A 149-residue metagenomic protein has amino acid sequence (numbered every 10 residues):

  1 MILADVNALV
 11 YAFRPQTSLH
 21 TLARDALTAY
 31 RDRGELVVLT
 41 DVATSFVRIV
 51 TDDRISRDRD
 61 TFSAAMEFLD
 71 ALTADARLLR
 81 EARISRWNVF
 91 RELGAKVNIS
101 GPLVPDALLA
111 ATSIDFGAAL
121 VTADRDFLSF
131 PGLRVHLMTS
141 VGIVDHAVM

Functional and structural regions predicted by a protein language model:
M1, A110-M149: Acidic, PIN/NYN-like endoribonuclease modules and their adjacent C-terminal/linker elements
M1-V38, D53-E67, V144-M149: Short, well-structured N-terminal submotif of metal-dependent ribonuclease cores
D5, D106, D124: Acidic active-site catalytic centers that drive phospho-/nucleotidyl reactions and related ester hydrolyses
L9, A43-F46, F127-L128: A generic structural signal for short hydrophobic patches within well-formed alpha-helices
R31, T73, I114: Anion (oxyanion) recognition and catalysis
V37-D41, T122-A123: Short beta-strand segments at enzyme active-site cores
R77-V121: Active-site neighborhoods of divalent-metal-dependent phosphate/nucleic-acid chemistry enzymes
